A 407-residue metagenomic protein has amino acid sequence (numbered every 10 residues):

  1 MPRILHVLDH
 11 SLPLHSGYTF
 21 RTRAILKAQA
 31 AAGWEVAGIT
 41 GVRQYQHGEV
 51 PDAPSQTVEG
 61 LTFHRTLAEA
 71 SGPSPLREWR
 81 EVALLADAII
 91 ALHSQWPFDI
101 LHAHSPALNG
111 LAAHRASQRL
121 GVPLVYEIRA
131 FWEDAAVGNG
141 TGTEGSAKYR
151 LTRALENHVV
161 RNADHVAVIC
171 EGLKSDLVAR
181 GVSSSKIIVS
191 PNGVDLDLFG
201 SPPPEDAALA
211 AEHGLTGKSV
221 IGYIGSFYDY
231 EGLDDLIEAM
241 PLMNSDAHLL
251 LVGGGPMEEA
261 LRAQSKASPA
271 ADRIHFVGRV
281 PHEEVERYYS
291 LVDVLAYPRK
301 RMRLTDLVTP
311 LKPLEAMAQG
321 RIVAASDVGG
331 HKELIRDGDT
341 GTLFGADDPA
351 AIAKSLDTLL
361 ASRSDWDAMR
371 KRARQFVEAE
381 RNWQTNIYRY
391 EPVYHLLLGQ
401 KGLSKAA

Functional and structural regions predicted by a protein language model:
M1-T62, L67, A407: N-terminal subdomain of nucleotide-sugar transferases
L5-V7, L215-M240, L250: Conserved donor-binding/catalytic core segment of Leloir-type glycosyltransferases
P51-S55, G200-L215: A short helix/loop element that forms part of the nucleotide-sugar donor recognition site in Leloir-type
G172, G193: Carbohydrate-associated surface elements
E259-E286: Nucleotide-activated donor-binding/catalytic signature segment of Leloir-type glycosyltransferases, i.e., the conserved
L295-Y297, E315-A318, I322-A325: Short hydrophobic beta-strand element within catalytic cores of glycosyltransferases and related nucleotide-activated
D337-G338, T342-P349, T358-S364: Conserved acidic donor-binding segment of nucleotide-sugar-dependent glycosyltransferases
A351, T358, D365-E380, P392: A short, well-ordered alpha-helix in the C-terminal region of glycosyltransferases
